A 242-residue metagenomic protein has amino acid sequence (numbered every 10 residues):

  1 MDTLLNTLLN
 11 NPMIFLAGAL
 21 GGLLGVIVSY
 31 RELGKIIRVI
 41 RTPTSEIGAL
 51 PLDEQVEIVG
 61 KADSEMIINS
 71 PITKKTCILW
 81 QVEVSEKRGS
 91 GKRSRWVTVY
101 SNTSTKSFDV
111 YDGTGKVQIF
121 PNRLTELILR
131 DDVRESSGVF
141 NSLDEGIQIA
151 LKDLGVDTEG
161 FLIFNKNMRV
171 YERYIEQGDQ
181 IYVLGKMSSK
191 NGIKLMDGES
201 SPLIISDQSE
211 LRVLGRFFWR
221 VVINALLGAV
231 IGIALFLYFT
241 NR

Functional and structural regions predicted by a protein language model:
M1-L9: Short, strongly hydrophobic alpha-helical membrane anchors
L9-F15, W219-N224: N-terminal Sec-pathway targeting helices
M13-R31, A229-G232: Alpha-helical membrane-embedded segments
G34-N69: OB-fold nucleic-acid-binding modules
Q55-S90: Juxtamembrane non-transmembrane segments of integral membrane proteins
I78-L184, S188-I193, R212-R220: Charged, low-complexity helical/coil segments in non-catalytic cytosolic or luminal regions
E199-G228: Cytosolic-side membrane-insertion boundary helix
G232-R242: Juxtamembrane boundary at the C-terminal end of a transmembrane helix
